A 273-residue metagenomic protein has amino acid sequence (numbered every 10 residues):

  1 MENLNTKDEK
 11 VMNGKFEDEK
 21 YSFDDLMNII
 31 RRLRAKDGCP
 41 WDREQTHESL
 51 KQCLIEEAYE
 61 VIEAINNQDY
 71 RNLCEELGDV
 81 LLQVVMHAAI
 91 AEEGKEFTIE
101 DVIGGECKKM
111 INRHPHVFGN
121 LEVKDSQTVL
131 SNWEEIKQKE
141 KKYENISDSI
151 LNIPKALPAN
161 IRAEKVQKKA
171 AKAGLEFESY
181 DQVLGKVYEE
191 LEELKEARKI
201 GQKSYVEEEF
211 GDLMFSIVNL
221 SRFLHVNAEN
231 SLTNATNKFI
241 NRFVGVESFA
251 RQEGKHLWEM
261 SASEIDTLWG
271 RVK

Functional and structural regions predicted by a protein language model:
M1-E76, L82-F210, M214-K273: Flexible "arm" and connector segments at domain edges
